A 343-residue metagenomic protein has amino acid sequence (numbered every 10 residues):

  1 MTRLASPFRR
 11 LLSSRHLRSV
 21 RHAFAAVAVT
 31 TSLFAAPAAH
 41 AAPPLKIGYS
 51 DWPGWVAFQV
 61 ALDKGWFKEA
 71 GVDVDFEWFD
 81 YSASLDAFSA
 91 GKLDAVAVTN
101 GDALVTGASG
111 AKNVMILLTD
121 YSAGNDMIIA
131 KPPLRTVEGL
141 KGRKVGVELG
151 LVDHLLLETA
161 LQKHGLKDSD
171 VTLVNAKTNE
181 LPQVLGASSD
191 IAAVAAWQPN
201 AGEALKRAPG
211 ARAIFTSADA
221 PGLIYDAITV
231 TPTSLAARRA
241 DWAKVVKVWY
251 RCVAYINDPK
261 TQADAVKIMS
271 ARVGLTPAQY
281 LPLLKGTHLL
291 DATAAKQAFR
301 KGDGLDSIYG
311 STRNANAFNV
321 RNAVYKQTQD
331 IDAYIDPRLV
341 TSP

Functional and structural regions predicted by a protein language model:
M1-S19: N-terminal secretory signal peptides that target proteins for export/translocation
V20-A35: Bacterial N-terminal signal peptides
A35, A39-A41: Boundary at the C-terminal end of the N-terminal hydrophobic targeting segment
A42-V184, S188-Q198, I214-F215, G222: Short, glycine-/small- and polar/acidic-enriched structural segments that line small-molecule recognition paths
G101-D102, E180-Q183, A187-V273: Pocket-lining segment of extracytoplasmic ligand-binding domains
A236-V324: Secondary-structure end/capping motifs
A315-A317, R321-P343: Hinge/cleft segment of the Venus flytrap/periplasmic-binding protein
